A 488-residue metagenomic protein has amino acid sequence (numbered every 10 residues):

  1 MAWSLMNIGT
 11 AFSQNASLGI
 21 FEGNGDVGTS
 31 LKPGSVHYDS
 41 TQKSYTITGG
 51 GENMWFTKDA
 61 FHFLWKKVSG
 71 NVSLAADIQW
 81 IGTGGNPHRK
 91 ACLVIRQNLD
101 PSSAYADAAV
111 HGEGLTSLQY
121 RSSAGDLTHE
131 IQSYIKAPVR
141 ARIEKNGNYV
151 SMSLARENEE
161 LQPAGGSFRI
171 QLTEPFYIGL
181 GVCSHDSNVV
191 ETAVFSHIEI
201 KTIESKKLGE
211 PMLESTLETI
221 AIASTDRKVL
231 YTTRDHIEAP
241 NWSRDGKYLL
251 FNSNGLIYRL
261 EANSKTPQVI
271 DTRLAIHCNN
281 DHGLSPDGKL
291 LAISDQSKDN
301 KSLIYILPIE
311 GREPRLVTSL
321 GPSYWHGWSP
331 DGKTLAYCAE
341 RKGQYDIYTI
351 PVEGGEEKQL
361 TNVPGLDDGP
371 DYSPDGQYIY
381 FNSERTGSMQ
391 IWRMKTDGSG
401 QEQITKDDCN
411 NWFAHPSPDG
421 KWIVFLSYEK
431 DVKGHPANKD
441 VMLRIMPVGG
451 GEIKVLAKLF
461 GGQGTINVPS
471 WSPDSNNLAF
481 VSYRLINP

Functional and structural regions predicted by a protein language model:
M1, A91, H415-P416: Short hydrophobic/aromatic-rich motifs at helix boundaries and adjacent loops
M1-Q14: Bacterial Sec-dependent N-terminal signal peptides
A2, S44-T46, N53, P370 (+1 more regions): Alpha-helical interaction segments
Q14-K207: Extracellular glycan-recognition regions
E204-P488: Sequence signature of WD/YWTD-type beta-propeller architectures
